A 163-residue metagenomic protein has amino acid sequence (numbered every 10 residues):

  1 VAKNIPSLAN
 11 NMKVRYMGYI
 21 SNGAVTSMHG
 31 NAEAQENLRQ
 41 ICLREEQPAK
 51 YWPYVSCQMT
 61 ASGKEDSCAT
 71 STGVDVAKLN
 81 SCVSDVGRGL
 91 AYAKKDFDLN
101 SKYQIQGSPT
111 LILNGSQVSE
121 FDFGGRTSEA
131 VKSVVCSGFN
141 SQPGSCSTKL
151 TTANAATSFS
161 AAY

Functional and structural regions predicted by a protein language model:
V1-S7, V14, T60-Y163: C-terminal cap of thioredoxin/glutaredoxin-like
S7-R44, K50-T70: Structural microenvironment flanking redox-active thiols in thiol-disulfide oxidoreductases
N31-L38, P48-Y51, V55, V86 (+3 more regions): Residue-level signal for functionally critical sites in structured catalytic/ligand-binding pockets
E45-A49, N100-Y103: Surface-exposed acidic, glycine-flexible loop patches that form ligand/cofactor-binding and adhesion interfaces
